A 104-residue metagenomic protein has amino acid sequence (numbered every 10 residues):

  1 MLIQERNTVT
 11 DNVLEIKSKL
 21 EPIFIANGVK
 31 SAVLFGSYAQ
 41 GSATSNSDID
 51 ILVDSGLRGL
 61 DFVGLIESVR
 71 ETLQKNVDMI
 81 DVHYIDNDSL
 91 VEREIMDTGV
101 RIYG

Functional and structural regions predicted by a protein language model:
M1-S31, A39-S45, G56-G104: Catalytic core of pol beta-like nucleotidyltransferases
L34: Conserved histidines in hydrophobic membrane contexts and catalytic metal-binding motifs
D50-L52: Short, well-ordered beta-strand segments
